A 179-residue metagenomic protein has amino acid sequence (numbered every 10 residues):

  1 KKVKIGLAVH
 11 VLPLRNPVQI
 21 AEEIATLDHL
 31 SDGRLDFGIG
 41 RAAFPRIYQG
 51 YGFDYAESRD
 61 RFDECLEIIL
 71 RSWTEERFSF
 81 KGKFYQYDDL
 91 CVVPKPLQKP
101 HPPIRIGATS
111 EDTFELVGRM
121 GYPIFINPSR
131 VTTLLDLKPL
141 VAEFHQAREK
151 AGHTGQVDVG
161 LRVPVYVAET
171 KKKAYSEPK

Functional and structural regions predicted by a protein language model:
K1-K179: Active-site-adjacent structural elements that line small-molecule/cofactor binding pockets in enzymes
